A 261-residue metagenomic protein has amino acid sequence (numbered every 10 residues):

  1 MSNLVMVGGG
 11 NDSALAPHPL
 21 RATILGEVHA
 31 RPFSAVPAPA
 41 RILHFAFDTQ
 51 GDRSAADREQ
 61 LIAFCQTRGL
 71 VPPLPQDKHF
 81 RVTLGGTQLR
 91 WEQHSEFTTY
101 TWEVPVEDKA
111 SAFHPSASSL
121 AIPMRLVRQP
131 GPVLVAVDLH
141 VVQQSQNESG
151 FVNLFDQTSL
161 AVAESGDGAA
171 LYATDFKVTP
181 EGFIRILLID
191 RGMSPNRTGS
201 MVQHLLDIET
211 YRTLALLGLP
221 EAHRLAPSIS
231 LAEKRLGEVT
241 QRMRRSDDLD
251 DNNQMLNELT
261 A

Functional and structural regions predicted by a protein language model:
M1-H140: N-terminal pre-transmembrane cytosolic regions of membrane proteins
E92, W102-N257: Extended alpha-helical interaction modules
